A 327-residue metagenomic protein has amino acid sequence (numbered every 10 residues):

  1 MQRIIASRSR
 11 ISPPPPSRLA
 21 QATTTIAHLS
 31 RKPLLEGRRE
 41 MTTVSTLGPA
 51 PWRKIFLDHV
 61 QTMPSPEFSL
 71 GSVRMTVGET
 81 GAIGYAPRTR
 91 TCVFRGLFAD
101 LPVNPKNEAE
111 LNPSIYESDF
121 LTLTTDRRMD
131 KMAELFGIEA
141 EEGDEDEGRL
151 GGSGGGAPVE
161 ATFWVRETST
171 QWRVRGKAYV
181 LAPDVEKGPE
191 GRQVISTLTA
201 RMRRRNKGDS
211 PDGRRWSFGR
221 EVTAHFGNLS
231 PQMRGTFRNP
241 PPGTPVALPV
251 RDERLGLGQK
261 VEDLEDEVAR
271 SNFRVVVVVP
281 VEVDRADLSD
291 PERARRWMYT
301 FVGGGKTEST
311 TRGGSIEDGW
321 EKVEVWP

Functional and structural regions predicted by a protein language model:
Q2-I4, R8-R10, R18-P327: Binding-site signature for planar aromatic cofactors or substrates
